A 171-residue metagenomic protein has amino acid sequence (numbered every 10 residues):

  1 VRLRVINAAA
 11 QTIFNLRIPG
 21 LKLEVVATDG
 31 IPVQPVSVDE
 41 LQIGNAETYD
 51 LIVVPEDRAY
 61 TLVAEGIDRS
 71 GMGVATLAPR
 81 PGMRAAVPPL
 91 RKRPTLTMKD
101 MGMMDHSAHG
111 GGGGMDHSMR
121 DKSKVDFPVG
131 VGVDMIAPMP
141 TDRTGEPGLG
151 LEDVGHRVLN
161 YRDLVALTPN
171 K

Functional and structural regions predicted by a protein language model:
V1-G150: Histidine- and aromatic-rich segments of cupredoxin/plastocyanin-like copper-binding domains
E146-K171: Predominantly extracellular/luminal regions of secreted and cell-surface proteins, especially disulfide-bonded
